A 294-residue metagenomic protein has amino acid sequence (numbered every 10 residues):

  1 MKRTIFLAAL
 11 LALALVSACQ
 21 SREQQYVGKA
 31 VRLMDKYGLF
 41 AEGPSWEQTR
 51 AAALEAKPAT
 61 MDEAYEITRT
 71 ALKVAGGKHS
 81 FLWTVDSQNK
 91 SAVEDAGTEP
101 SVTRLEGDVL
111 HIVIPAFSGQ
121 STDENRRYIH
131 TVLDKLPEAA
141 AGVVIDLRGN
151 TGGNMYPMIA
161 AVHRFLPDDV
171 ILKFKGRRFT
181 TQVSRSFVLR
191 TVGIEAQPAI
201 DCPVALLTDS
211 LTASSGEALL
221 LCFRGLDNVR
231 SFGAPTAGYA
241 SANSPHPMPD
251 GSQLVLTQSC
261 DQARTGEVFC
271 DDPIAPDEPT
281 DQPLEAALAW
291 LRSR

Functional and structural regions predicted by a protein language model:
A8-A14: Bacterial N-terminal signal peptides
L15-R22: Bacterial Sec-dependent signal peptides at the C-terminal "C-region" and cleavage site
A30, A71, I112, I145 (+4 more regions): Terminal peptide-recognition signature
L39-G107: Extended, small/polar residue-biased N-terminal targeting/export presequences and adjacent propeptide/linker tracts
E99-R127: STAS-typified acidic loop motif
S121-A141: A short, well-ordered alpha-helical element
A140-M155: Short, glycine-/small-residue-enriched flexible loop/hinge segments at domain edges that mediate gating
G152-A205, S241-G251, Q258-Q262, V268: Gly/Ser/Thr-rich loop/hinge elements
